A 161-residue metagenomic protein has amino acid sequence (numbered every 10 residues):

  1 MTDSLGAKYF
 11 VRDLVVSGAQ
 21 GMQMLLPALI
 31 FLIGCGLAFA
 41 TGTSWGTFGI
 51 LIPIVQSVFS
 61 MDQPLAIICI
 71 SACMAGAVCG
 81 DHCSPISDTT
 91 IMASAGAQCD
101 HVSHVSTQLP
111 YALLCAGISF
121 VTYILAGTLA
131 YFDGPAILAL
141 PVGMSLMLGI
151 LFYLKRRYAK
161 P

Functional and structural regions predicted by a protein language model:
M1-I30, P161: Transmembrane helical segments that form the transport core of multi-pass membrane transport proteins
M1-R12, A40-T43, S119-G134: Transmembrane helix-loop junctions in multi-pass membrane proteins
A7, V11-A19, L51, V55-V58 (+2 more regions): Hydrophobic alpha-helical segments of integral membrane proteins, encompassing both true transmembrane helices
V16-M22, A130-P141: Interfacial loop-to-helix junctions that mark the boundaries of transmembrane helices in multi-pass membrane
A19-D62, I67, C73-D81: Hydrophobic alpha-helical transmembrane segments of multi-pass integral membrane proteins, predominantly secondary
I30-A38, Q56-S57, C73-A77, C115-A126 (+1 more regions): Hydrophobic core segments of alpha-helical transmembrane domains in multi-pass membrane transport and ion-translocation
Q63-P64, G96-L113: Membrane-interface alpha-helices at helix entry/exit sites of multi-pass transporters
C79-M92: Short helical (or helix-break) motifs at transmembrane helix termini and adjacent helical loops in multi-pass membrane
